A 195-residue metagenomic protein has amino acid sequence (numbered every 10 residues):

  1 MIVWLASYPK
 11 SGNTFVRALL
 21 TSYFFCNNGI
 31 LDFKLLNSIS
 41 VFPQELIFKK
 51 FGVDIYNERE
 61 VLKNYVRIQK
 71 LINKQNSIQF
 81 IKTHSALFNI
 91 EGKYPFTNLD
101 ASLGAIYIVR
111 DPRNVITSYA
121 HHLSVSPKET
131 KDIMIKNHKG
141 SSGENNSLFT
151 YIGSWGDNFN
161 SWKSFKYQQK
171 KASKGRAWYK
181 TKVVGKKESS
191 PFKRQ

Functional and structural regions predicted by a protein language model:
M1-Q169: PAPS-dependent sulfotransferase catalytic domain
A6, F165-Q195: Phosphate-binding beta-loop-alpha motif at adenosine-nucleotide cofactor sites
